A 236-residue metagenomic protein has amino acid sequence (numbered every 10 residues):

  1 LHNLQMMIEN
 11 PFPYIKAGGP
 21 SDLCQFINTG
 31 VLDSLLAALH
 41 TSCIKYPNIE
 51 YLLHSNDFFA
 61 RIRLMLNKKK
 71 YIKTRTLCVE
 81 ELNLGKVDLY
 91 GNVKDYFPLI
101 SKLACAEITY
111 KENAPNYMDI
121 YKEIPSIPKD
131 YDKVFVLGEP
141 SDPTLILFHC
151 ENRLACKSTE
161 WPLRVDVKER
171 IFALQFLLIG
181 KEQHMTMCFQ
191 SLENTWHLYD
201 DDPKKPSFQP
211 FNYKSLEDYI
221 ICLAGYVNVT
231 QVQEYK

Functional and structural regions predicted by a protein language model:
L1, P11-F12, Q25, A38 (+3 more regions): Compositionally biased low-complexity segments enriched in polar/charged residues
H2-Y14, T29-F148: Papain-like cysteine protease catalytic cores
P11-A17, K168-F172: Short linear interaction motifs
A17-N28: A short glycine/serine-rich beta->alpha loop
S141-P143, V167-I171, E193: Short, solvent-exposed coil/turn segments at beta-strand boundaries
H149-R153: Structural motif
L154-Q183: A surface-exposed beta-alpha-beta supersecondary segment
A173-K236: Conserved catalytic-core surface of thiol
